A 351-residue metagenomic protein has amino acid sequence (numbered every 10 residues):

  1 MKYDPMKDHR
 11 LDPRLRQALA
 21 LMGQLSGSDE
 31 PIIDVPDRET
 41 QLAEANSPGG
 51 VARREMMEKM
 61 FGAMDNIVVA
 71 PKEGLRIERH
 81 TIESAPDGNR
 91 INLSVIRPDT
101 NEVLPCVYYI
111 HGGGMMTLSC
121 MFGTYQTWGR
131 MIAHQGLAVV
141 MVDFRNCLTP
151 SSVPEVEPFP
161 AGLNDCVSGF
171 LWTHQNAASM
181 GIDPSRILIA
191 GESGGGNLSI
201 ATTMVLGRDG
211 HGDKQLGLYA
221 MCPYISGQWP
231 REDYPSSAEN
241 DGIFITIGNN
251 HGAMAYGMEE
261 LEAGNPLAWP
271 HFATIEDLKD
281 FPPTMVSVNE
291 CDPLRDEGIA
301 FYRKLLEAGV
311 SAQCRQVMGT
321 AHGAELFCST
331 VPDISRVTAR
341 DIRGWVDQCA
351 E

Functional and structural regions predicted by a protein language model:
M1-P48, D65-E351: Alpha/beta-hydrolase superfamily serine-hydrolase fold, recognizing
P48-E55: Alpha-helix boundary/N-cap detector
R53, M64-D65: A detector of tandem-repeat and repeat-rich interaction/domain scaffolds
M60-F61: Predominantly extracellular/secreted and cell-surface proteins with exposed, flexible low-complexity segments
